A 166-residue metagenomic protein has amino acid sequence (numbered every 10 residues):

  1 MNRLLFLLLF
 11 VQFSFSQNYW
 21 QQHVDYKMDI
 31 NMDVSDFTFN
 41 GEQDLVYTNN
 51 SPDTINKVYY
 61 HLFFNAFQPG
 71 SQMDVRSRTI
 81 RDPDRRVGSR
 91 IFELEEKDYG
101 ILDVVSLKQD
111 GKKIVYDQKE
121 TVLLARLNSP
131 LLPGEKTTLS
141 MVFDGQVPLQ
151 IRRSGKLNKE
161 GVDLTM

Functional and structural regions predicted by a protein language model:
M1-W20: Bacterial Sec-dependent N-terminal signal peptides
S16-M166: Acidic/His-enriched low-complexity segments
